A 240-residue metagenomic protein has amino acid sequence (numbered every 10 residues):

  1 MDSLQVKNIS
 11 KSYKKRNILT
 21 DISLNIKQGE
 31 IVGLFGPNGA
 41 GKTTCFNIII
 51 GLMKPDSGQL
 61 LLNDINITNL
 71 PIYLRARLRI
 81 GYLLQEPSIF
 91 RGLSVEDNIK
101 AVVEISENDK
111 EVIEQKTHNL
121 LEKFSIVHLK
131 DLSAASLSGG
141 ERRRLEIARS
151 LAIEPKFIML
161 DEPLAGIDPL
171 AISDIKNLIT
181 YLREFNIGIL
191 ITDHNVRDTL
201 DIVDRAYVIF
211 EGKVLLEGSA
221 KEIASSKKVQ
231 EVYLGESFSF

Functional and structural regions predicted by a protein language model:
F35-P37: The feature captures the beta-strand-to-loop junction immediately N-terminal to the Walker
I50: Helix-to-loop junction immediately C-terminal to a conserved catalytic motif
K100, E111-L129, N177-T180: Conserved ABC ATPase "signature" region
S133-L137, E141: Conserved ABC ATPase signature
E154: Conserved catalytic motifs of ABC-family nucleotide-binding domains
I158-E162: Catalytic Walker B motif of ABC-type/P-loop ATPase nucleotide-binding domains
